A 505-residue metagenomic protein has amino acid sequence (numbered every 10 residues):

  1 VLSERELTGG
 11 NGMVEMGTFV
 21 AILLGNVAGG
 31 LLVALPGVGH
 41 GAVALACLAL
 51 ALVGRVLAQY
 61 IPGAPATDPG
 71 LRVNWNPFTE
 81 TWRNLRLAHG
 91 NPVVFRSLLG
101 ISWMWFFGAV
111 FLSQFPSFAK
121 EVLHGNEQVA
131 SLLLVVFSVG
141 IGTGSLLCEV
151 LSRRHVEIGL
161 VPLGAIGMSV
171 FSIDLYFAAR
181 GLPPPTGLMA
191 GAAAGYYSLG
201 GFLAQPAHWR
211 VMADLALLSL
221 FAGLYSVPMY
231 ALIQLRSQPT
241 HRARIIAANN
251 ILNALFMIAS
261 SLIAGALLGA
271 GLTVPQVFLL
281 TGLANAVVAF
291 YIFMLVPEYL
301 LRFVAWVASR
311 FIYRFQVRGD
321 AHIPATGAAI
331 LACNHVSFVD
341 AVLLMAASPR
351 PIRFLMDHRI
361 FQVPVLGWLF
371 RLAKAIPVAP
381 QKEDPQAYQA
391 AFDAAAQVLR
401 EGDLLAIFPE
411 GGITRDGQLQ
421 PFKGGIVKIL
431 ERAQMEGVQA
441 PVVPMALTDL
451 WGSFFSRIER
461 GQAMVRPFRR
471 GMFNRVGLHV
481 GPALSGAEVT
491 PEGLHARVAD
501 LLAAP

Functional and structural regions predicted by a protein language model:
V1, A44-N74, A179-P183, F293-Y299: Helix-loop junctions on the cytosolic side of multi-pass membrane transporters, especially the intracellular loop
V1-A34, R96, G100, M104-S113 (+5 more regions): Substrate-agnostic recognition of the 12-TM MFS/MFS-like secondary transporter fold
F19-C47, E121-V122, V150-R153, M257-F278: Transmembrane alpha-helix termini and helix-breaking/packing motifs in multi-pass membrane transporters
G63-G100, V122, G191-A204: Juxtamembrane intracellular "pre-TM" segments in multi-pass secondary transporters
S113-V129: Short amphipathic helix-loop junctions that connect adjacent transmembrane helices in Major Facilitator Superfamily/SLC
V150-V170, P185-T186, T273-V274: Cytoplasmic membrane-interface "Motif A"-like loop-to-helix N-cap segments of 12-TM Major Facilitator Superfamily
A325-P385: Catalytic core of membrane glycerolipid acyltransferases/transacylases, capturing the structured, soluble-facing
L404, D416-V489: A cross-family acyltransferase "interaction/gating" segment
